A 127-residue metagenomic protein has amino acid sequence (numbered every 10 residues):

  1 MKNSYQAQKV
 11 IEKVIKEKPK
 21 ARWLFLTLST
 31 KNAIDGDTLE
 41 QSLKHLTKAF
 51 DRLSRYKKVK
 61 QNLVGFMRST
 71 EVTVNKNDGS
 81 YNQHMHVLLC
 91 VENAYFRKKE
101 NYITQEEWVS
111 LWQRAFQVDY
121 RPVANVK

Functional and structural regions predicted by a protein language model:
M1-K13: Cys/His-rich short segments
V10-E17, L26: Short, flexible helix-coil linker/hinge segments at the edges of structured domains or between repeats
V14-A21, K76-Y81: Short glycine/proline-enriched loop/turn "hinge" motifs that connect secondary-structure elements and lie
A21-N32: Short glycine-/aliphatic-rich beta-strand segments at the starts of folded cytosolic domains
K31-G36, E40-D51, R55-K127: Conserved His + Asp/Glu catalytic blocks
